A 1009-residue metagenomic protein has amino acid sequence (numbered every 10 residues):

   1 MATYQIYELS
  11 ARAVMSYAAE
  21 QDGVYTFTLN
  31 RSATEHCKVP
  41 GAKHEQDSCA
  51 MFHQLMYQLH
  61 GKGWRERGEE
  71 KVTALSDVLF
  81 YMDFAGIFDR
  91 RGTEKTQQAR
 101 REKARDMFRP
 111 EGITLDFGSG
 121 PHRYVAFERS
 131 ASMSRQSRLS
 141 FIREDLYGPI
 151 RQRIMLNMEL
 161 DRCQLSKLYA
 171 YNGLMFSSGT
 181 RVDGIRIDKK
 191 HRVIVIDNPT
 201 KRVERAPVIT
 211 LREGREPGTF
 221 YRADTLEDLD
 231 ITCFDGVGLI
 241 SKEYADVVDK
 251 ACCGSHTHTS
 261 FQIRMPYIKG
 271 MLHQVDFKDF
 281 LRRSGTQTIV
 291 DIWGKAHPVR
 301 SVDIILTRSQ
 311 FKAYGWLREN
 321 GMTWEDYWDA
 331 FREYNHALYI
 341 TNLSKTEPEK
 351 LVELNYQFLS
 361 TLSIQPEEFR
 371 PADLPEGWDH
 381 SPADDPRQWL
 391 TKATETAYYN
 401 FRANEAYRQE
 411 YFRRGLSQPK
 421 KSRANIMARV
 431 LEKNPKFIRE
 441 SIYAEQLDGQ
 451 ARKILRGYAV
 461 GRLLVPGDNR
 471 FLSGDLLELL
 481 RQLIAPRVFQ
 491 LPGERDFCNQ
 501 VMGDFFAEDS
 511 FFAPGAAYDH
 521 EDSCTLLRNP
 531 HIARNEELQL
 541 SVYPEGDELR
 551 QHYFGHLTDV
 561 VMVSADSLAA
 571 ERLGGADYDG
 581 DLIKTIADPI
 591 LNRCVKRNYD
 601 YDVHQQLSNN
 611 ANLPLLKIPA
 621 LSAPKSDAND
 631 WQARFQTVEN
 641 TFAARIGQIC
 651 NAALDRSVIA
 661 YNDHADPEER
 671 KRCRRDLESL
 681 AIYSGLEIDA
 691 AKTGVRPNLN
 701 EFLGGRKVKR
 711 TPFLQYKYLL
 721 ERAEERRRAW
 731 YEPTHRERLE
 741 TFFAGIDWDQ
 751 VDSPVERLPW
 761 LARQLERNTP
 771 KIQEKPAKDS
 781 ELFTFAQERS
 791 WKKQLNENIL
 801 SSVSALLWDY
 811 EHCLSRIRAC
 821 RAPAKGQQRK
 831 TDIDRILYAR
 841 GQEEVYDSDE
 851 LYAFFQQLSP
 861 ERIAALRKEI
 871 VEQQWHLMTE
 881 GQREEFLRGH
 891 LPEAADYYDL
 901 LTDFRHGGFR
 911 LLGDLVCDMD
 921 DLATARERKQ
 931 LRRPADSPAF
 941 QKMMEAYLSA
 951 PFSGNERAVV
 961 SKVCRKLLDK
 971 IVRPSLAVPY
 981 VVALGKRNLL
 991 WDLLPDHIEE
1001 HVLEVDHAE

Functional and structural regions predicted by a protein language model:
M1-E571, L591-V595, L613-E1009: Conserved small-residue
I583-P589: Short hydrophobic alpha-helical segments that form membrane-spanning helices or hydrophobic packing faces of helical
C594-L607: Aromatic/acidic cage segments in peptide-binding pockets
